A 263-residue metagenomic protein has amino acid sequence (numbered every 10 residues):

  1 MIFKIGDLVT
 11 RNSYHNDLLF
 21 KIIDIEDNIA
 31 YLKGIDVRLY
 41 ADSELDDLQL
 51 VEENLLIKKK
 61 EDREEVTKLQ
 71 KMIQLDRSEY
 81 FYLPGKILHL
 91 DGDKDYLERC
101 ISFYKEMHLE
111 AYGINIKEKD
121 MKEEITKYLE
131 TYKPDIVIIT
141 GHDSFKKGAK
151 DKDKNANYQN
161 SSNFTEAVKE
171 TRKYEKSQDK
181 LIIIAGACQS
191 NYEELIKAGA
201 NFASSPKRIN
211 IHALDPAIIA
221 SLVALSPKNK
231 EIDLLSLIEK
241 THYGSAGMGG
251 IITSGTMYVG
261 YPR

Functional and structural regions predicted by a protein language model:
M1-Y14: Short coil-to-beta transition motif at edge beta-strands of beta-rich domains
N16-D27: Short beta-strand-centered aromatic/proline hotspots
N28-D36: Short, solvent-exposed secondary-structure boundary/capping segments
D36-F81: Intrinsically disordered, low-complexity, charged/polar segments
I101-Y112: Short helix-loop-beta junction
L129-H142, A200: Proline-aspartate-enriched helix->loop->beta-strand connector
N163-I211: Catalytic cores of nucleophile-dependent amide-cleaving enzymes
K207-R263: C-terminal functional extensions of proteins
